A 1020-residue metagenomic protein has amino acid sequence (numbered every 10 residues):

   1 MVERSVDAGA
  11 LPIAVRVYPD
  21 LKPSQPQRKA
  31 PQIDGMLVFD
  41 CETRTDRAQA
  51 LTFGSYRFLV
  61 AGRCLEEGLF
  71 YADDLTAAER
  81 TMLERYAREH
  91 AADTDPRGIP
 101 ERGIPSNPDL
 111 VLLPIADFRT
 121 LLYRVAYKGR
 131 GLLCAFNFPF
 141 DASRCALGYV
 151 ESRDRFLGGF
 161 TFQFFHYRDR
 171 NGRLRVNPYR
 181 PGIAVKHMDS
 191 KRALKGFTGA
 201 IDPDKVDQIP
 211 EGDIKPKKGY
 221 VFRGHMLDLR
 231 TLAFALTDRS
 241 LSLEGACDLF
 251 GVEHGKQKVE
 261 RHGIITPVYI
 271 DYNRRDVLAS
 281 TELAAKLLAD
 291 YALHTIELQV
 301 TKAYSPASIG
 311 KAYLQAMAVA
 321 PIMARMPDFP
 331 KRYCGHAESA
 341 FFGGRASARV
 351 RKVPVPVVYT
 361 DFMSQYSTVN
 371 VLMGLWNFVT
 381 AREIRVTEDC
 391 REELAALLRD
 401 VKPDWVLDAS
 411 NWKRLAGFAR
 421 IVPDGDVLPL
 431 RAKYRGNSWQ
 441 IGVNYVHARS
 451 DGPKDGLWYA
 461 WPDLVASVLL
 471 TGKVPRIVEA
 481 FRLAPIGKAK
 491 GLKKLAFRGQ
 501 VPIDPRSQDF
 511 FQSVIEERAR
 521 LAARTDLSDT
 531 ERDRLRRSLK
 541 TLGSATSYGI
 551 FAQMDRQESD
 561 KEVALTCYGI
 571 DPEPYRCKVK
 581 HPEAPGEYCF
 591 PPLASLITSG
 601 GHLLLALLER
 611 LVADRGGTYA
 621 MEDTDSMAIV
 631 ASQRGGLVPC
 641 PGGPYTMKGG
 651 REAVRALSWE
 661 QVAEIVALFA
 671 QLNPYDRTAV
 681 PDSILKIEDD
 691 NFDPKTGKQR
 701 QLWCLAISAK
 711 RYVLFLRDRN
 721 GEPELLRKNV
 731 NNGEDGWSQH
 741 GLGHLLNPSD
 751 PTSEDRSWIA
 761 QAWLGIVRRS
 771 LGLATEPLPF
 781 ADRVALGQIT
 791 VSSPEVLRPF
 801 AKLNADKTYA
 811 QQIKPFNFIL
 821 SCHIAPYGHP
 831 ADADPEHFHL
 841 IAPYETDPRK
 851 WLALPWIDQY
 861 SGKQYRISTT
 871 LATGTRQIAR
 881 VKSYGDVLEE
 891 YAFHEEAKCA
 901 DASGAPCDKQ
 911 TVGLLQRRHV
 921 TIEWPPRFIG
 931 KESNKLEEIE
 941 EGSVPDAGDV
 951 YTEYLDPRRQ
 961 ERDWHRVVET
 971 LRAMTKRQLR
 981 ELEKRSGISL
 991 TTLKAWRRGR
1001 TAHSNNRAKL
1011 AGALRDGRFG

Functional and structural regions predicted by a protein language model:
M1-C41: N-terminal accessory regions of nucleic-acid-interacting proteins
D34-R44, D228, V358-T360: Two-metal-ion RNase H-like nuclease active-site motif
A50-T52, R57-G103, D109-L955: Conserved acidic
D956-T975, L979: A short, Lys/Arg-rich alpha-helix, primarily the initiator
T975-K994: Short alpha-helical DNA-recognition segment
R998-G999: Residue-level detection of the helix-turn-helix DNA-binding "recognition helix"
S1004-G1020: DNA major-groove recognition helix of helix-turn-helix/homeodomain DNA-binding modules
